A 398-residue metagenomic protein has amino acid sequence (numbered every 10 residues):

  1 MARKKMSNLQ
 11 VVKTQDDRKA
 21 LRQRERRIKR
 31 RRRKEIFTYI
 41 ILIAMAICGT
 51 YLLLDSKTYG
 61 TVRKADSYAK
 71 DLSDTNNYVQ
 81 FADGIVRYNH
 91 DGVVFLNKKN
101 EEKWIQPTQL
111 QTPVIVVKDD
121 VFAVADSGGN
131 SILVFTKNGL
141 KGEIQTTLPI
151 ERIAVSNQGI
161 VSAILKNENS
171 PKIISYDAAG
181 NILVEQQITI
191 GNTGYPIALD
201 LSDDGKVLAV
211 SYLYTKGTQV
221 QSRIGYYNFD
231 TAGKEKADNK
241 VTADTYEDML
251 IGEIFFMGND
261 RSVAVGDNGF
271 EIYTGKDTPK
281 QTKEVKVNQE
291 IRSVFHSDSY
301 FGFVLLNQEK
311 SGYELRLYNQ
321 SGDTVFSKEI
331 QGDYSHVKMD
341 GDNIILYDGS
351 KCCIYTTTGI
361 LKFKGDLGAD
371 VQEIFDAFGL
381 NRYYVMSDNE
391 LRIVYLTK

Functional and structural regions predicted by a protein language model:
M1-K34: N-terminal Lys/Arg-rich, disordered targeting/topogenic segments
E35-L54: Hydrophobic membrane-insertion alpha-helices, especially the h-region of bacterial N-terminal signal peptides
K57-T75, N97, E101-L110, L140-T146 (+6 more regions): Aromatic (tryptophan-biased) beta-strands that constitute blades/sheets of beta-rich domains
D71-Q80, Q109-D120, L148-G159, N192-L201 (+4 more regions): Repeated scaffold domains used in trafficking and secretory/extracellular systems, primarily beta-propellers
I85, F122, I160-S162, G205-L208 (+4 more regions): Hydrophobic beta-strand positions that form the internal "hydrophobic ladder" of WD40/Gbeta-like beta-propeller blades
G92-V94, N130-V134, N169-S175, K216-N228 (+4 more regions): Structural motif
K103-Q158, T282-V285, I291-L317: Structured, soluble extracytoplasmic/luminal domains of envelope-associated proteins
K172-V265: Solenoidal tandem-repeat scaffolds enriched in leucines and small polar residues
